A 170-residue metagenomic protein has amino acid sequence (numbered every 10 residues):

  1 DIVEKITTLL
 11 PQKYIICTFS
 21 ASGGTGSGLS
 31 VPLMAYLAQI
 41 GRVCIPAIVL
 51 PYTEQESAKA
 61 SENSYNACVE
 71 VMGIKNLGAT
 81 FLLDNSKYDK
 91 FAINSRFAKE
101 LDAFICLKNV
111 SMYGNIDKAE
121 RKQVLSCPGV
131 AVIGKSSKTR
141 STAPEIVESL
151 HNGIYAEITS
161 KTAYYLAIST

Functional and structural regions predicted by a protein language model:
D1-T170: Tubulin/FtsZ superfamily GTPase core signature
